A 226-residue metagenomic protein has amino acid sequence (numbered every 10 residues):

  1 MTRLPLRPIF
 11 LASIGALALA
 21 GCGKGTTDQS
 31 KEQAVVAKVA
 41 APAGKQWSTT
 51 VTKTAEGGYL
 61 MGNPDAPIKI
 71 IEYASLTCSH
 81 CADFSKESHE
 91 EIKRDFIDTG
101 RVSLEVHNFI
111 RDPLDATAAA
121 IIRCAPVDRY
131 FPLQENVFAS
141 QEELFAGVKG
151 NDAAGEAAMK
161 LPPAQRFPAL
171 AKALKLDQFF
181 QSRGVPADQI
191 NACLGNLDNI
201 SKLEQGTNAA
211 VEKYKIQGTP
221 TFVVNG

Functional and structural regions predicted by a protein language model:
T2-L4, F10, A16-A116: Extracytoplasmic thiol/disulfide redox context detector
P8-I9, L203: Generic alpha-helix initiation/capping and coil-helix boundary signal
I110-G218, V223-N225: Cysteine-centric redox/oxidoreductase cores and disulfide-bonded domains
